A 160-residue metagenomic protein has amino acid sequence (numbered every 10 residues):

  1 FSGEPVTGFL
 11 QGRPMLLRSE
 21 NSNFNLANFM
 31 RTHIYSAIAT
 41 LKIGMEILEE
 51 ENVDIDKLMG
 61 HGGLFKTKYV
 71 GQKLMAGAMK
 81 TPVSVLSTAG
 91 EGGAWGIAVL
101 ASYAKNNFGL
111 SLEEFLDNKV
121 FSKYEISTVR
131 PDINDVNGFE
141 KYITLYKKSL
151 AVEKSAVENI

Functional and structural regions predicted by a protein language model:
F1-I160: Glycine/Thr-rich phosphate-binding loops that ligate phosphate moieties of nucleotide and other phosphorylated ligands
